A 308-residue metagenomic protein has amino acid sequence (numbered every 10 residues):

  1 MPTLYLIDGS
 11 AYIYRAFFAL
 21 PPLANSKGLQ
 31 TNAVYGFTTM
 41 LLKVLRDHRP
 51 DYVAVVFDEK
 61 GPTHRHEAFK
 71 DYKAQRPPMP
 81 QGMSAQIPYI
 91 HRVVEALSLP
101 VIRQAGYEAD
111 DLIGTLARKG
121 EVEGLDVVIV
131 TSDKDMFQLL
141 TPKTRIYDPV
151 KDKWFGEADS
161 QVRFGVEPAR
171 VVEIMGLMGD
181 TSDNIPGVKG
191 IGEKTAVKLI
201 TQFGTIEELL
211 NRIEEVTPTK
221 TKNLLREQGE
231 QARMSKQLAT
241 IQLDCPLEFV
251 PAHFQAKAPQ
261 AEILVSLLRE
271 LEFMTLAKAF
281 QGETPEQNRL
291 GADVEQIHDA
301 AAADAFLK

Functional and structural regions predicted by a protein language model:
M1, L116-G124, A301-K308: A short acidic-Thr-Gly-centered motif at the start of a beta-strand
M1-A54, D58, H64-F69: Non-catalytic, usually N-terminal nucleic-acid engagement modules in DNA/RNA processing proteins
A11-R15, D135, K308: Short acidic, Gly/Ser-rich segments with clustered Asp/Glu that frequently serve as metal-coordination loops in enzyme
I13, A33-V34, L45-H48, Q86-L97 (+2 more regions): Basic, polar low-complexity surface loops/patches
F17-F18, I213-K220, Q242-F249, T284-R289: Short acidic (Asp/Glu) and glycine-rich catalytic loops that position anionic groups and cofactors
L23-N25, A74-D244: Extended two-metal-dependent nuclease catalytic cores across DNA- and RNA-processing enzymes
F37-K43, G114-L116, A303-D304: Short alpha-helical segments and helix-capping/turn motifs at coil-helix boundaries
V250-K308: Long, highly charged low-complexity segments
